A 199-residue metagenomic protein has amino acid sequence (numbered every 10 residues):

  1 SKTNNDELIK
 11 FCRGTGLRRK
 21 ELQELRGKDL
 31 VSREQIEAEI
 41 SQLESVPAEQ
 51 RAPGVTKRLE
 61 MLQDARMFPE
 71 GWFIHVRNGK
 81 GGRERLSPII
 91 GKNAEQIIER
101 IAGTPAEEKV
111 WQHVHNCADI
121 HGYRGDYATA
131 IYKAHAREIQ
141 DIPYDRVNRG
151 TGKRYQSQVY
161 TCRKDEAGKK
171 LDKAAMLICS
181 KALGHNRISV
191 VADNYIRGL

Functional and structural regions predicted by a protein language model:
S1-R19, R163, K170-M176: Basic, Lys/Arg- and aromatic-enriched nucleic-acid-binding interface segment
C12-M67: Short, charged phosphate-coordinating catalytic segments
R13-G16, G27-L30, Y132, A136 (+2 more regions): Hydrophobic/aromatic-lined pockets within catalytic cores
E49-E60, N78-E99, E108-Y127: C-terminal catalytic core of Y-nucleophile DNA break-rejoin enzymes
F68-R77, W111: Generic recognition of long tandem-repeat/solenoid scaffolds
Q96-T104, D193-L199: C-terminal/domain-terminus segments
H113-L177, H185-V190: Short basic/aromatic active-site micro-motif
K181: Alpha-helical residues within the helix-turn-helix
